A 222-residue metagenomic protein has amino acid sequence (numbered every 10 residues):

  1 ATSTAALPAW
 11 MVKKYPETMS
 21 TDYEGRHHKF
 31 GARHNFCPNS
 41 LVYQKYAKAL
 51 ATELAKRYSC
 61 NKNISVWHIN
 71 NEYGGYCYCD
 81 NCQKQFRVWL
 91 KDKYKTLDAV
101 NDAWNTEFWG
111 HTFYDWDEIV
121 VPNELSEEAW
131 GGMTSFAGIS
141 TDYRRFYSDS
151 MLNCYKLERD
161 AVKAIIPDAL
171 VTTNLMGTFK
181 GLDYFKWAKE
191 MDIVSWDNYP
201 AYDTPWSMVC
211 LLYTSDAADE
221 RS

Functional and structural regions predicted by a protein language model:
A1-Y23, E158-I165: Aromatic-lined substrate-binding rim segments of carbohydrate-active enzymes
D22-I193, D197-V209: Polysaccharide-binding and catalytic clefts of secreted carbohydrate-active enzymes
Y213-T214, A218-E220: Conserved small/polar residues in nucleotide/adenosyl-binding loops
